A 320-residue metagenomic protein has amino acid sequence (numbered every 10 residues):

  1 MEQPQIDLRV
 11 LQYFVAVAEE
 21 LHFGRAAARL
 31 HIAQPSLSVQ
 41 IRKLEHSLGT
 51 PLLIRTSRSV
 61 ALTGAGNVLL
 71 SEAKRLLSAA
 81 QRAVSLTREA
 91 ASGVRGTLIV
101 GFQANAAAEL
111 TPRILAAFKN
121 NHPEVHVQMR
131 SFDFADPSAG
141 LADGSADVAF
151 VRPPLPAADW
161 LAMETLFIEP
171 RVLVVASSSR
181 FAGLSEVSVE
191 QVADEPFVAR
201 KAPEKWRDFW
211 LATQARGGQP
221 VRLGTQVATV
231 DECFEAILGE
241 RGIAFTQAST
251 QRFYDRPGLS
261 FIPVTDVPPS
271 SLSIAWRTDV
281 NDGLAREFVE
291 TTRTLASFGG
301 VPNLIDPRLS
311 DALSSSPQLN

Functional and structural regions predicted by a protein language model:
M1-Q40, I54, V60, L69: N-terminal short secondary-structure element
M1-Q5, F234, G239, A248-P257 (+1 more regions): C-terminal effector-binding regulatory domain of bacterial HTH transcription factors
P4-Q5, A90, R113-A117, N121 (+6 more regions): Short beta-strand-centered segments that line the small-molecule binding cleft or hinge of alpha/beta clamshell
Q34-V39, S78, R82-A139, T246-Q247 (+1 more regions): N-terminal winged-helix
E45-L62, N67, L77: A short LG(V/I)-centered, amphipathic sequence patch enriched for acidic residue(s) preceding the LG motif
D133-A146, R152, A199-S260, A312-L313 (+1 more regions): Hydrophobic hinge/microswitch elements
R152, F181-V189, E195-G217, F234 (+2 more regions): Secondary-structure junction motif
A162-A202, P269-V280, R293, S297: Hydrophobic/proline-rich hinge and linker segments of small-molecule sensing/allosteric domains, predominantly
